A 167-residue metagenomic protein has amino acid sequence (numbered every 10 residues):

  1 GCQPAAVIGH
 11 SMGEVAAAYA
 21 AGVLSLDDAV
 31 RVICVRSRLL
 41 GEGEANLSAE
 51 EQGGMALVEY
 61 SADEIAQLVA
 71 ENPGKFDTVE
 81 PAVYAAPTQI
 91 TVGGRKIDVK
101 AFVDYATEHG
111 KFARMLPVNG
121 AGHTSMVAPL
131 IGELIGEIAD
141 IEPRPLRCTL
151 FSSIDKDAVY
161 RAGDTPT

Functional and structural regions predicted by a protein language model:
G1-E71, F112-A121: FabD-like malonyl-/acyl-CoA
G9-S11, Y84, R95: Conserved alpha/beta-hydrolase "nucleophile elbow" surrounding the catalytic nucleophile
E50-G53, V83-Q89, P117-N119, P145-R147: Short Gly/Ser/Thr- and Asp/Glu-enriched loop/turn motifs at secondary-structure junctions
L57, K111-T167: Acyltransferase
Y60-A62, V79-P81, L134-E137: Phosphate/diphosphate-binding loops
A62, G94-V99: Helix N-cap motif at beta-to-alpha junctions
I65-P87: Gly/Ser-centered flexible loop/linker motifs
V69-P73, V99-H109: Short amphipathic alpha-helices in soluble, non-transmembrane regions that often serve as interface/regulatory elements
